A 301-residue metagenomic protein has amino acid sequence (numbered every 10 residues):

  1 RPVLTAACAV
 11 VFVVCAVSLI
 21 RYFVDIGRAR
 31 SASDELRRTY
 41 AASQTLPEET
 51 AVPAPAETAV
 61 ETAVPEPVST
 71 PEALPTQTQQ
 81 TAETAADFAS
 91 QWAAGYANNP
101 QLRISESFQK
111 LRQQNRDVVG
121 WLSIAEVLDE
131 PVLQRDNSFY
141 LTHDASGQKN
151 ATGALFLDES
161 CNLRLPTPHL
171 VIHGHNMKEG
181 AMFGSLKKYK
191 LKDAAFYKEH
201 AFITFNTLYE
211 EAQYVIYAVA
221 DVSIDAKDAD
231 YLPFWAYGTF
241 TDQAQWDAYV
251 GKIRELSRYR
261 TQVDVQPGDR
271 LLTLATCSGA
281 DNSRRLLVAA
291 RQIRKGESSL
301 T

Functional and structural regions predicted by a protein language model:
R1-V11: N-terminal Sec-pathway targeting helices
F12-T301: Solvent-exposed, non-transmembrane regions of membrane-associated and secreted proteins
